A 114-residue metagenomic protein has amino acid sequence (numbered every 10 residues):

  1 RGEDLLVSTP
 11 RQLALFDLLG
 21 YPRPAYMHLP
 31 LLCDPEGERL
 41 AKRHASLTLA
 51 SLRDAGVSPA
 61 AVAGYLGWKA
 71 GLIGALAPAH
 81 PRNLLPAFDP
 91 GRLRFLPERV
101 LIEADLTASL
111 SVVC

Functional and structural regions predicted by a protein language model:
R1-K42, T48-R53, I102-C114: Active-site cores that bind ATP or allylic diphosphates and position pyrophosphate for catalysis
E38-R43, T48-C114: Non-catalytic terminal extensions that flank enzyme cores
